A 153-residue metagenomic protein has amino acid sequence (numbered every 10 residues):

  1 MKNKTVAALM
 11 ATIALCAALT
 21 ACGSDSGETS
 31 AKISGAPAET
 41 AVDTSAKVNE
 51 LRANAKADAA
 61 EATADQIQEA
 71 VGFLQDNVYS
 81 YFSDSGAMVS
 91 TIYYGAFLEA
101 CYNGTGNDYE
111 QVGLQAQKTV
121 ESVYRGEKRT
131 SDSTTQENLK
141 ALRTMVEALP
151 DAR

Functional and structural regions predicted by a protein language model:
M1-L9: Bacterial N-terminal signal peptides that target proteins for export
M10-L15: Hydrophobic helical h-region of N-terminal Sec-dependent signal peptides in bacterial secretory/periplasmic proteins
A18-A21: C-terminal motif of bacterial Sec signal peptides marking the signal peptidase cleavage site
G23-D25: Bacterial signal peptide processing site
G27-S90: Immediate post-signal-peptide N-terminus of mature secreted/exported proteins
D58, A62-D65, G126-T130, L149: Short helix-adjacent coil turns
F73-M145: Long, amphipathic, charge-rich alpha-helical segments that form helical bundles/coiled-coils
D151-R153: Short, solvent-exposed mixed-charge patches
